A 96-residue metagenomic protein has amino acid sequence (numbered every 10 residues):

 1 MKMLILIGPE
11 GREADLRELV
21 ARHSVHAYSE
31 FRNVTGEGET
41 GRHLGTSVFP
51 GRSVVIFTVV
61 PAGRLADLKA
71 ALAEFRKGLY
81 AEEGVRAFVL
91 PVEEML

Functional and structural regions predicted by a protein language model:
M1-L96: Positively charged, small/polar-rich N-terminal and surface patches that mediate targeting and assembly and bind
